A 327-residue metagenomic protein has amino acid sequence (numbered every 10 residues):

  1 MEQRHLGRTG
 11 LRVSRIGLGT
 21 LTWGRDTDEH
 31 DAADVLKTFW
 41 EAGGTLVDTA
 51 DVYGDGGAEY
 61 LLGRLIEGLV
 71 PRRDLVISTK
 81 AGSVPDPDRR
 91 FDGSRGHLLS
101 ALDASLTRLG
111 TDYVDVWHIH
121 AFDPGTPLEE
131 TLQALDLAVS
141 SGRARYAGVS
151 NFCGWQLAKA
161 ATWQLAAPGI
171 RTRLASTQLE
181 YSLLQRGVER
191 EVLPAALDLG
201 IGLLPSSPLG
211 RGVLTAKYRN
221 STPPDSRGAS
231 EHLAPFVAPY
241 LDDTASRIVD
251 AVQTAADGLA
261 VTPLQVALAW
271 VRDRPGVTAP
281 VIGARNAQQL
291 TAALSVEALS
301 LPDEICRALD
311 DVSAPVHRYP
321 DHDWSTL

Functional and structural regions predicted by a protein language model:
M1-L75: N-terminal binding-site loop/beta-alpha segment at the start of enzyme catalytic domains that lines or forms
G7-W23, S78-R90, Y113, H118: N-terminal small/glycine-rich loop or linker at the start of catalytic domains across soluble metabolic enzymes
L18, T49, T79, V116-I119 (+4 more regions): Conserved beta-strand positions
T20-H30, V84-L99, H120-T126: Active-site mouth loops of central-metabolism enzymes
T27-F39, G93-L109, L157-A161: Short, acidic/polar
V70, D103-D112, A260: Phosphate/pyrophosphate-binding loops at sites that engage ATP/ADP/AMP, CoA/4′-phosphopantetheine, polyphosphate
L106-G125: Active-site groove signature of glycoside hydrolases
L128-V312, L327: Beta/alpha (TIM)-barrel catalytic core signal, keyed to glycine-rich beta->alpha loops juxtaposed to Asp/Glu that bind
